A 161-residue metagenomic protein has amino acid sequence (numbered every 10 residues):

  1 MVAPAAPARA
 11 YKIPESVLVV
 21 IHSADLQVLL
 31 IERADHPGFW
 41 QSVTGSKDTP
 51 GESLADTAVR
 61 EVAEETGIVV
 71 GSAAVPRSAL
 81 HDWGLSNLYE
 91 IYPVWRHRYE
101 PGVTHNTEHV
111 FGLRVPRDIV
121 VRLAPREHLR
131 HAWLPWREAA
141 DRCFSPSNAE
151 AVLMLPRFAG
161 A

Functional and structural regions predicted by a protein language model:
M1-A5, Y92-W95: Short Pro/Gly-enriched beta-strand edge/turn motifs at strand-loop
V2-V28, P50: Conserved N-terminal beta-strand and adjoining loop/helix that marks the start of the Nudix/MutT-like hydrolase domain
R9-Y11, V20, P101-V103, R122-A124: Short secondary-structure boundary/capping segments
P14, S42, T104-E108: Short connector loops at helix/strand junctions that flank enzyme active sites, especially segments positioning acidic
S23-G71, P76-S78: Conserved Nudix-box catalytic region and its N-terminal flanking loop in Nudix hydrolases and closely related
I68-I119: Active-site segment of metal-dependent pyrophosphate-handling enzymes, primarily the Nudix hydrolase catalytic core
E108-L153: NUDIX/MutT-family hydrolases
M154-A161: C-terminal alpha-helix
